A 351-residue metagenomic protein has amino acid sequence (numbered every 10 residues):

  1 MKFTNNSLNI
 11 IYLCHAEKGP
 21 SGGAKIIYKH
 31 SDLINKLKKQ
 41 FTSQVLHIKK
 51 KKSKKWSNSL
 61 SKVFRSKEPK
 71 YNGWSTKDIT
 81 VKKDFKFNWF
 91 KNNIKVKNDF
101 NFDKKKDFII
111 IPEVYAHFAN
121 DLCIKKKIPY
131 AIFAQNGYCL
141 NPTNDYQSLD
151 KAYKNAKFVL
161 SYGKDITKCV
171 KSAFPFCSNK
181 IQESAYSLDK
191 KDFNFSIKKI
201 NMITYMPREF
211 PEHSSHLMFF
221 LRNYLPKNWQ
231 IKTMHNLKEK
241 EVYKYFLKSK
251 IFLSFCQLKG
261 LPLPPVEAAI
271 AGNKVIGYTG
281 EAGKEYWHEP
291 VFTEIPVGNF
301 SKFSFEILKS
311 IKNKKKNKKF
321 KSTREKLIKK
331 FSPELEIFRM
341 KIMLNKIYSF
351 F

Functional and structural regions predicted by a protein language model:
G23-I26, K164-K240: Conserved catalytic-core segment of nucleotide-activated headgroup transferases in glycan assembly
V63-N155: Extended catalytic core of nucleotide-activated donor transferases of GT-like folds
Y243, V266-I270, K284-E285: Short alpha-helical segment that forms part of, or immediately flanks, the ligand-binding pocket in carbohydrate-active
K244-S249: Short alpha-helical donor nucleotide-sugar binding micro-motif in glycosyltransferases
Q257: Aromatic "clamp/platform" in nucleotide-sugar-dependent glycosyltransferases that forms part of the donor/acceptor
K274-G277: Short hydrophobic beta-strand element within catalytic cores of glycosyltransferases and related nucleotide-activated
E285-S310: Change "using UDP/GDP/dTDP sugars" to "using nucleotide sugars
G298-S301, I311-F351: A charged, aromatic-enriched C-terminal amphipathic alpha-helix characteristic of glycosyltransferases across folds
